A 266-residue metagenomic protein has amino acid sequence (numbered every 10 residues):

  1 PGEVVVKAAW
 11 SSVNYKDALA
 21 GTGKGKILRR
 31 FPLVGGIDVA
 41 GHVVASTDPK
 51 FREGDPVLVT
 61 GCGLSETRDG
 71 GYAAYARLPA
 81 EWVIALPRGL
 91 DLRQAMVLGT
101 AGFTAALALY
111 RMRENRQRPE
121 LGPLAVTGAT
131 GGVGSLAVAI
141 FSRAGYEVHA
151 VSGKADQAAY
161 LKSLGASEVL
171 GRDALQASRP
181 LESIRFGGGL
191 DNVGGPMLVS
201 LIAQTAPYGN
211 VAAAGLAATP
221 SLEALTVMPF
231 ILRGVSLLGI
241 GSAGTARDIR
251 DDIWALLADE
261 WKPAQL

Functional and structural regions predicted by a protein language model:
P1-V13, K24-L64: Glycine-rich beta-strand-centered segment in the early N-terminal region that forms part of a ligand/cofactor-binding
D38, D55-P56, Y75, R143 (+1 more regions): Residue-level marker of beta-strand positions
V44, H149, A212: Conserved beta-strand positions in the Rossmann-like core of class I SAM-dependent methyltransferases
L58, G187-L190, A212: N-terminal Rossmann-like NAD(P) cofactor-binding module of classical short-chain dehydrogenase/reductase
V59-L124, A264: NAD(P)H dinucleotide-binding glycine-rich loop of Rossmann-like/cofactor-binding domains, especially the beta1-alpha1
G102-F103, G128-S135, G194-G195: Glycine-rich NAD(P) Rossmann-fold beta1-alpha1 loop
S142-M197, A255: Adenosine-nucleotide cofactor-binding segment
P196-Q265: Glycine-rich phosphate-binding loop and adjacent beta-alpha segment of Rossmann(oid) nucleotide-cofactor-binding
